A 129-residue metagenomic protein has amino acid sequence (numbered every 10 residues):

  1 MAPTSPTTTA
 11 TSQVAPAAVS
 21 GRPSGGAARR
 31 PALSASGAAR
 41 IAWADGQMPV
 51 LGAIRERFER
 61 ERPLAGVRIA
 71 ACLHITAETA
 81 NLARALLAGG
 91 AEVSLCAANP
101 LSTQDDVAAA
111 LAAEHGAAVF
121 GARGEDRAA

Functional and structural regions predicted by a protein language model:
M1-A17: N-terminal acidic, proline/glycine-rich, low-complexity intrinsically disordered segments
A2, A18-A129: Metallocofactor- and cofactor-centric catalytic cores in central/energy metabolism, strongly enriched
